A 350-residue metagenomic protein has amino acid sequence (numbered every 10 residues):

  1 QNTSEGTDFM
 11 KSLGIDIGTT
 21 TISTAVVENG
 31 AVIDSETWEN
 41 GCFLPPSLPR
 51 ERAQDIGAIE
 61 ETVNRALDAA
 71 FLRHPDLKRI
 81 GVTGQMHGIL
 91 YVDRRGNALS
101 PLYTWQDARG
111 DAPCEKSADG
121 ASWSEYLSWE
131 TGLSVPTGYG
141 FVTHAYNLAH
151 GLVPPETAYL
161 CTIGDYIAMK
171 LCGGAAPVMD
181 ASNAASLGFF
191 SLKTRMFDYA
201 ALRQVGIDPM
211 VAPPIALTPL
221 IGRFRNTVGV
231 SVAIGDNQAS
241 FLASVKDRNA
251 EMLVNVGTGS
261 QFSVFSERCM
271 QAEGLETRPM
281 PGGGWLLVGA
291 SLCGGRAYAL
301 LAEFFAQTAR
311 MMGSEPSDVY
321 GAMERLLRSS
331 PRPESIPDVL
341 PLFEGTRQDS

Functional and structural regions predicted by a protein language model:
Q1-P101, A112, W129, E156 (+2 more regions): N-terminal glycine/serine-rich phosphate-binding loop of ATP-dependent small-molecule kinases, especially carbohydrate
L13-G14, S23-V26, D111, A118-T137 (+5 more regions): Active-site core segments that coordinate phosphate-bearing ligands/cofactors across diverse enzyme families
S47-R50, S100-Y103, R278-V288: Short beta-alpha connecting loops at secondary-structure transitions that line or flank enzyme active sites
D55, D107, D236: Short, conserved phosphate/pyrophosphate- and ester-handling motifs at nucleotide-, phospho-/glycolipid
L72-W105, T131-G138, A168-S191, G222-R223: Short beta-strand-loop/turn "lid" adjacent to the catalytic site in phosphate-handling enzymes
L77, M210-A212: Core-facing hydrophobic residues within beta-strands of well-ordered domains
G206-D208: Intrinsically disordered, low-complexity regions enriched in Pro/Ser/Thr/Gly and acidic residues
P214-I221: Gly/charged, well-structured mid-domain segments that form the phosphate/adenylate-handling core of ATP-dependent
